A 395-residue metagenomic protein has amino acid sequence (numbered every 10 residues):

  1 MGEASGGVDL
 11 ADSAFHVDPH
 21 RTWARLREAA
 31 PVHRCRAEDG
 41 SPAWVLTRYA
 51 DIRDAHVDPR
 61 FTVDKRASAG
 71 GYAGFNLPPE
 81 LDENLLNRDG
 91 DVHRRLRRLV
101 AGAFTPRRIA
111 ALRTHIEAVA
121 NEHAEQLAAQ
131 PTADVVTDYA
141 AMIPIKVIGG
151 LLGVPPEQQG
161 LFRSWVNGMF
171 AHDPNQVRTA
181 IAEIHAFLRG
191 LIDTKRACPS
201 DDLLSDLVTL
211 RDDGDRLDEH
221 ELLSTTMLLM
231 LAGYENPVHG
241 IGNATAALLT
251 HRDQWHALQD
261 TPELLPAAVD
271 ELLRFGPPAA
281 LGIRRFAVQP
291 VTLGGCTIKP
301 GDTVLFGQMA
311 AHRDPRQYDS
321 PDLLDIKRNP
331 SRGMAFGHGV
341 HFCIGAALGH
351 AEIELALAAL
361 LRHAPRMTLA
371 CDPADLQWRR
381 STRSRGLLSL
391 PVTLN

Functional and structural regions predicted by a protein language model:
M1-N395: Cytochrome P450
